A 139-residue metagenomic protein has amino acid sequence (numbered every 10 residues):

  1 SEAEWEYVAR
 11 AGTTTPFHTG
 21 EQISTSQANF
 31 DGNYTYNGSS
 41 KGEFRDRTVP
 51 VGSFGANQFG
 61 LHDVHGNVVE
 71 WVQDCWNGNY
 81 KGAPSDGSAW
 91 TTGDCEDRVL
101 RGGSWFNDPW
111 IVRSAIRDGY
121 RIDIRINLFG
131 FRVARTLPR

Functional and structural regions predicted by a protein language model:
S1-D118, I122-R125: Functional-site microenvironments in short loops/helix caps that host divalent-cation chemistry
N127-R139: Short, structured beta-strand segments at or near domain termini in extracellular proteins/domains
